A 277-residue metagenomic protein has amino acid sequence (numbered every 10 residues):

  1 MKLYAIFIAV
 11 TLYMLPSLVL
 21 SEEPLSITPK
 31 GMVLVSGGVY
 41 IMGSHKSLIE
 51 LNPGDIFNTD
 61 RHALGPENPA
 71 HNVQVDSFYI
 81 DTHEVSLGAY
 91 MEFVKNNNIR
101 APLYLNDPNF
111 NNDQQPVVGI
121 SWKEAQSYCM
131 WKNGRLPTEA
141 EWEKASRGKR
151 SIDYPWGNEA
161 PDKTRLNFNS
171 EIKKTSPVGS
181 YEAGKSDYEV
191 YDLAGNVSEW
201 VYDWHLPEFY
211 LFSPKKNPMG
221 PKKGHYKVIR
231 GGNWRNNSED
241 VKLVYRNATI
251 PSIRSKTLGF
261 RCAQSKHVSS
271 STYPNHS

Functional and structural regions predicted by a protein language model:
K2-N98, W122-K123, R150, I250 (+1 more regions): Short, compositionally biased
V35, I41, H45-H62, R100-Y245 (+1 more regions): Functional-site microenvironments in short loops/helix caps that host divalent-cation chemistry
K222, I253-S255: Short coil/turn motifs at beta-sheet boundaries
